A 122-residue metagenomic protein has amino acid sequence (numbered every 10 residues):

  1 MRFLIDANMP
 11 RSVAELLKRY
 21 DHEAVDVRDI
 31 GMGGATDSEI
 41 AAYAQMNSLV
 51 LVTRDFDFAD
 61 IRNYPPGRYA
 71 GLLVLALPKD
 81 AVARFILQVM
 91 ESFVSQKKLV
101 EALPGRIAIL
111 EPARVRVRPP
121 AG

Functional and structural regions predicted by a protein language model:
R2-V50: N-terminal first-folded block
A7, R54-F56, A76-L77: Short secondary-structure boundary segments
L17-Y20, E39-A41, P65-R68, Q88 (+1 more regions): Short, glycine/charged-enriched secondary-structure capping and boundary segments
Y20-E23, N63, K98-P104: Solvent-exposed interaction patches of small proteins and small membrane subunits
Q45-R62: Acidic, metal-binding active-site segment of PIN/NYN-like and related structure-specific nucleases
A59-V94: Mid-chain, well-packed structural core segment of small domains
S95-G122: Charged phosphate-binding loop/patch that engages nucleotide di/tri-phosphates or the phosphate backbone of nucleic
